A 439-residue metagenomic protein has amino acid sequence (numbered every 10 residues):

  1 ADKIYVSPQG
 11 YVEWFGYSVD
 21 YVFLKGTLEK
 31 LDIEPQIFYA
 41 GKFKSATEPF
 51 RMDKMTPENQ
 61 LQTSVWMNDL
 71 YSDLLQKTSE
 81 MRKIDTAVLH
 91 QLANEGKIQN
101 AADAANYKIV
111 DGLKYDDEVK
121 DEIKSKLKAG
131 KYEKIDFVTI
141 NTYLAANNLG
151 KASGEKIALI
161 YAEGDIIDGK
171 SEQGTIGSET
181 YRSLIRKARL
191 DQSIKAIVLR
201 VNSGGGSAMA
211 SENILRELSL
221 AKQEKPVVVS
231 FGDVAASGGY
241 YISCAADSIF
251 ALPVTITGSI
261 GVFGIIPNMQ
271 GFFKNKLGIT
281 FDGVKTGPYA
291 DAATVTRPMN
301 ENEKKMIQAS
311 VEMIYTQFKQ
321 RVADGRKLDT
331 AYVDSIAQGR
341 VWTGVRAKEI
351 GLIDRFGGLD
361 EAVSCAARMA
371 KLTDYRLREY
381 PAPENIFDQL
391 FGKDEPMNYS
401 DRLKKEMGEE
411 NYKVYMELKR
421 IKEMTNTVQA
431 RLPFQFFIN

Functional and structural regions predicted by a protein language model:
A1, V12-W14, V22, K30-I33 (+13 more regions): Extracytoplasmic
A1-Y21, L149-F272, E312: Cleft-lining beta-strand/loop regions that shape enzyme active-site pockets
K25-K124, Q270-I350, D354-F356, D360-A366 (+2 more regions): Charged, glycine-interspersed solvent-exposed loop segments at helix/strand-loop junctions that cap or gate access
E80-M81, D111-G154, F263, K319-G325 (+1 more regions): C-terminal long alpha-helix characteristic of the crotonase
A152-Q192, P381-N439: Intrinsic disorder and flexible/low-complexity segments
Y161-G164, V201-S203, F231-D233, P253-T255 (+8 more regions): Active-site proximal loops enriched in glycine and acidic residues that flank catalytic Cys/His/Asp and coordinate
A208-N213, R346-E349, Q389-K393: Short glycine/threonine-rich loop-to-helix capping motif typified by GTGT followed within a few residues by an Asp-Pro
